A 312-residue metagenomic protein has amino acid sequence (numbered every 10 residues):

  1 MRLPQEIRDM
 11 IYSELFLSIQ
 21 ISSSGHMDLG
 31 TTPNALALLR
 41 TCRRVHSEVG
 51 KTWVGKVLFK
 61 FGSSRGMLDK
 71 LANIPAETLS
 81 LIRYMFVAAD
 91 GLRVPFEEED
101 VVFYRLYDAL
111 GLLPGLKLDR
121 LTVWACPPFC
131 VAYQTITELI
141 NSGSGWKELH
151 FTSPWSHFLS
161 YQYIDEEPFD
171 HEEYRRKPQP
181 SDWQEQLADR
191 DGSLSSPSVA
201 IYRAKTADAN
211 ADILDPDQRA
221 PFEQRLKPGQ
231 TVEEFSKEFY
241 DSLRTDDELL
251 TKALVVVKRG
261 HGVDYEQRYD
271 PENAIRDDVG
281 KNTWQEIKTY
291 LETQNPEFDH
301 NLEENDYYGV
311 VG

Functional and structural regions predicted by a protein language model:
M1-R2, D9-S13, L17-S23, E297-G312: CRL adaptor-proximal regions
R2-Q5, F16-P114: Hydrophobic regular-secondary-structure patch
D9, L36, D119: Residue-level detector of short, conserved catalytic/binding motifs and their immediate flanks
L15-F16, A89, A125, S153: Short beta-strand segments enriched in hydrophobic/aromatic residues within well-folded beta-rich domains
F96-G312: Eukaryotic C-terminal
